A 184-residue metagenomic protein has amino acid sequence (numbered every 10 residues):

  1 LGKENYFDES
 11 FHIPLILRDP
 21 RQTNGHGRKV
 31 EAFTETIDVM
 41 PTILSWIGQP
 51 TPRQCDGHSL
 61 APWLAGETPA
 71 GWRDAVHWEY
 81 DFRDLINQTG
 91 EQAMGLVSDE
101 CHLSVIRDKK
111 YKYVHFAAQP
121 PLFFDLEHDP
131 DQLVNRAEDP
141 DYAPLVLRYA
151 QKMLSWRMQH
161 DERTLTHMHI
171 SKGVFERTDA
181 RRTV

Functional and structural regions predicted by a protein language model:
L1-E35: Histidine-centered active-site microenvironments of extracellular/periplasmic hydrolases and transferases
Y6, L15, K29, S59-P62 (+2 more regions): Conserved beta-strand positions that form and line the central face of beta-propeller blades
P14-L17, V39-L44, F123-D125: Beta-strand elements within well-structured catalytic alpha/beta cores of enzymes that handle phosphate/sulfate esters
T23-V30, I47-P52, P140: Short, polar/flexible loop-turn hinges at active-site or ligand-entry regions and domain interfaces
I37-M40, I47-L122, P144, H160 (+1 more regions): C-terminal cap/loop subdomain of S1 sulfatases and analogous C-terminal strand-loop tails that border
D129: Intrinsically disordered, low-complexity polar regions and short flexible loop motifs
R136-V184: Long, internal low-complexity/basic segments
